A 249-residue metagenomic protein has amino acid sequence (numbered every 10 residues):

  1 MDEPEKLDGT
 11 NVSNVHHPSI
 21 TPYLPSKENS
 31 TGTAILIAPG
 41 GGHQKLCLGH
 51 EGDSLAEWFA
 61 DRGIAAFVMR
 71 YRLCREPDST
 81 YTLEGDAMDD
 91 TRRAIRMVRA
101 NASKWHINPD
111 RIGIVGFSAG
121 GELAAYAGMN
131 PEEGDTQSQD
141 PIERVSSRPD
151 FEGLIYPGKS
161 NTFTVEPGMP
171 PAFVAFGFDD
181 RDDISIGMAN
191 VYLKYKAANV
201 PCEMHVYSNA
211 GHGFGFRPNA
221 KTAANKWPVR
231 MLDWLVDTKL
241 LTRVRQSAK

Functional and structural regions predicted by a protein language model:
M1-T21, S26-I35, G40-N101, W105-I107 (+2 more regions): Serine-hydrolase catalytic machinery in alpha/beta-hydrolase-like enzymes
S26, G40-G41, S118, G158 (+1 more regions): Residue-level signal for short, function-critical loop segments
G32-T33, D150, P170-P171: Alpha/beta-hydrolase fold active-site loops
D89-G168: Primarily recognizes the serine-hydrolase "nucleophile elbow" in alpha/beta-hydrolase and SGNH/GDSL folds
V174-F176: Short beta-strand/loop motif that positions the catalytic acidic residue of the alpha/beta-hydrolase fold
F178-R181, N209-G211: Acidic beta-to-alpha connecting loop that harbors the catalytic carboxylate
R181-A189: Conserved alpha/beta-hydrolase "acid-adjacent" motif
K196-K249: C-terminal catalytic histidine-bearing segment of alpha/beta-hydrolase fold enzymes
